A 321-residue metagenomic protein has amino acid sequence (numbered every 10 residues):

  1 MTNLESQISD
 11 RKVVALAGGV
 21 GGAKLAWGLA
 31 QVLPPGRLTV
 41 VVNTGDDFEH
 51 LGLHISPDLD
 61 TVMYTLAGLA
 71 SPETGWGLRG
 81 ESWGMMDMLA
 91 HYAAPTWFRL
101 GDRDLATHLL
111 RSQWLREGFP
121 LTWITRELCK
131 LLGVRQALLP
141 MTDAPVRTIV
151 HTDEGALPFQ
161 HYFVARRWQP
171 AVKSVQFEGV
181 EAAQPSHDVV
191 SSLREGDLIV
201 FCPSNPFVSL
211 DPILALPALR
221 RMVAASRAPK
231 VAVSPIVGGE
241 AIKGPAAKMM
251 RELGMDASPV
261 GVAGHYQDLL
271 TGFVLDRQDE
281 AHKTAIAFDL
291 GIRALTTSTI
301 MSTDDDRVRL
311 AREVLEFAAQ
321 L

Functional and structural regions predicted by a protein language model:
M1-D10: Short, basic, low-complexity termini and linkers enriched in Ser/Thr/Gly/Pro that act as targeting/leader peptides
P34-G36, S226-K230, G291-I292: A short helix->loop->beta-strand "cap" motif at the edges of active sites that frequently abuts
T39-N43, P229-I236, G272-R277: Short internal beta-strands
V42-F177: Electropositive, gly/pro-rich neighborhoods at or near active sites that engage anionic ligands
G45-D46, S226-K243, T299-S302: Short, flexible loop segments at boundaries between secondary-structure elements
K173-L193: Active-site glycine-rich loop that binds ribose-phosphate moieties when present
P212-R220: Charged helix-capping and loop-helix junction motifs
K243-L321: C-terminal functional extensions of proteins
